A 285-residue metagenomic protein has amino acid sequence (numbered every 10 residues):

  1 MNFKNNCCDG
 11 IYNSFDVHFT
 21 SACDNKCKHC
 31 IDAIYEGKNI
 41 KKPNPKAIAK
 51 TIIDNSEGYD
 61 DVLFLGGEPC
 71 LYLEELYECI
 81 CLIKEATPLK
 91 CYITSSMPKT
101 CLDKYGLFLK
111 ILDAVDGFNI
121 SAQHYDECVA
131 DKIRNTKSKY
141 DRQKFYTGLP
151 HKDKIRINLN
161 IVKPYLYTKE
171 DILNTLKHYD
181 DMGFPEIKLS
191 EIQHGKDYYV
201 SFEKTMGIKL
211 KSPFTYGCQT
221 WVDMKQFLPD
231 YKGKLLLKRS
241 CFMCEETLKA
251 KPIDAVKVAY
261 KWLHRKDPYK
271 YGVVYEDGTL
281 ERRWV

Functional and structural regions predicted by a protein language model:
M1-A47: Canonical Radical SAM [4Fe-4S] cluster-binding loop centered on the CxxxCxxC motif and its immediate flanking residues
M1-D9, P268-V285: Radical SAM enzyme core and accessory elements
S14, D32-P43, G58-Y72, A86-L102 (+3 more regions): Core AdoMet radical
N39-K42, C128-K132, K137-Y140, K154-D267 (+1 more regions): Radical SAM enzyme [4Fe-4S]-AdoMet core and its adjacent flexible, acidic and glycine-rich loops/tails across
D54-S56, F108-V115, F145-H151, Y179-D180: Acidic (Asp/Glu)-rich catalytic clusters
E74-C79, C101-I111, Y167-T175: Distinct, well-ordered alpha-helical segments
